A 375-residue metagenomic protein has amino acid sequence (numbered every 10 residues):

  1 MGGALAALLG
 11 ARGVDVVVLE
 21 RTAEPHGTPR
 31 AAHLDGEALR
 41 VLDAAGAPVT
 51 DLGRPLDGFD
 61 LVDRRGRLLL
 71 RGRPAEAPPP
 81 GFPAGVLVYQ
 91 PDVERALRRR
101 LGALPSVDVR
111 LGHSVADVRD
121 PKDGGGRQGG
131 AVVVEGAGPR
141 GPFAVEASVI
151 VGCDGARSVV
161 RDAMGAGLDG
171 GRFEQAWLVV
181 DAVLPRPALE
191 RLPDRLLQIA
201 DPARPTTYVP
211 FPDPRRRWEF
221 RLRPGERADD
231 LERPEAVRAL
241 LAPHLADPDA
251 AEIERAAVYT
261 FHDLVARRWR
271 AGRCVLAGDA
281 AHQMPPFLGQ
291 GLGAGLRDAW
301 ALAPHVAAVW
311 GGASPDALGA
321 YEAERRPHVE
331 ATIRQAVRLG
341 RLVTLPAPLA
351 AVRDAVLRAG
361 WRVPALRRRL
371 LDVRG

Functional and structural regions predicted by a protein language model:
M1, E24: Conserved Rossmann-like nucleotide-cofactor binding loop
G3-A11, D15-L19, L97, G152 (+1 more regions): Conserved mid-domain beta->alpha element of the FAD-binding
A11-R12, R21, D63-G66, A75-P80 (+5 more regions): Helical substrate-recognition/capping region of FAD-dependent monooxygenase/halogenase enzymes
V14, A47, V107: Short phosphate-binding/catalytic loops that engage adenosine nucleotides
R30, D35-G102: Active-site-adjacent segment of FAD-dependent monooxygenases/related oxidoreductases
A47, R99, Q128, V149 (+1 more regions): Conserved FAD-binding catalytic core of PHBH/FMO-like flavoproteins
L111-V132, A257-Y259: A conserved short coil-to-beta-strand element within the FAD-binding core of flavoproteins
P139-V149: Core beta-strand elements of the Rossmann-like FAD/NAD(P) dinucleotide-binding domain in flavoenzyme oxidoreductases
